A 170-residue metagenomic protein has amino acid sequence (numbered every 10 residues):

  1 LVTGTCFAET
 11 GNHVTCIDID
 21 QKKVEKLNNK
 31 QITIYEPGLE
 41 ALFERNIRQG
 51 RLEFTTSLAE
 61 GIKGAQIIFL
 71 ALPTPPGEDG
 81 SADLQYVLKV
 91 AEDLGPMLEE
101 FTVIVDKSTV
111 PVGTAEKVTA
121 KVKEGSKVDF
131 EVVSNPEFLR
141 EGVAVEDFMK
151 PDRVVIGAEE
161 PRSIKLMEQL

Functional and structural regions predicted by a protein language model:
L1-L170: Structural/interface elements that position substrates and couple domains in central-metabolism enzymes
